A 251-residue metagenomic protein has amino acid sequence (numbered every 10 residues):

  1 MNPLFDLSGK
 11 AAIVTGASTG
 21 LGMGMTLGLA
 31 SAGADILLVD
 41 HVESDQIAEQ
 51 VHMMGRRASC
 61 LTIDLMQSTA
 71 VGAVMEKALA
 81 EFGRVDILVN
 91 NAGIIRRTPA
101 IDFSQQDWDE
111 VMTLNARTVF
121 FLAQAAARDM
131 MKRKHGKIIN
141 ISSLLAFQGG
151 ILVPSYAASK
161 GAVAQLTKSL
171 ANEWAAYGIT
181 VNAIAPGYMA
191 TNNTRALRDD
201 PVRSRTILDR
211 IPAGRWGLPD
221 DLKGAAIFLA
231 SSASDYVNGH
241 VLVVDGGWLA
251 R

Functional and structural regions predicted by a protein language model:
A11, S18-G20: Conserved glycine-rich cofactor-binding loop
A32-I47: Conserved glycine-rich Rossmann-like NAD(P)H-binding loop of the short-chain dehydrogenase/reductase
V71, P99-A100, S104-D109, I207: Substrate-binding pocket helix/loop in short-chain dehydrogenase/reductase
A123, H135, R215-V244, W248-L249: C-terminal substrate-recognition "lid" of short-chain dehydrogenase/reductases
A123, S159, T167: Active-site helix of classical SDR
S143: Residue(s) in the substrate-gating loop at a strand-loop-helix junction that position the organic substrate next
A175, T180, V237-G239: Short, small/polar-rich loop/turn modules that mediate ligand/substrate recognition or access, typified
